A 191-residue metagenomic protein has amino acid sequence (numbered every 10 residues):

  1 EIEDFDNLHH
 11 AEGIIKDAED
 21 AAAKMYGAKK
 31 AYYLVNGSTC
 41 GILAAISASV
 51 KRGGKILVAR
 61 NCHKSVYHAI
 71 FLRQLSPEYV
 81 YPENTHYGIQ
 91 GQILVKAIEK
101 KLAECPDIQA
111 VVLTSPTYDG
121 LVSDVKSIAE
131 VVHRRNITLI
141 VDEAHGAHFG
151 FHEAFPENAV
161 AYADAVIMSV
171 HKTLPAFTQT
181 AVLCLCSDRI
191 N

Functional and structural regions predicted by a protein language model:
E1-G37: Conserved N-terminal alpha-helix of the aminotransferase class I/II PLP-enzyme fold
H10, M25-A28, S38-N191: Conserved PLP-enzyme active-site core in the AAT-like
